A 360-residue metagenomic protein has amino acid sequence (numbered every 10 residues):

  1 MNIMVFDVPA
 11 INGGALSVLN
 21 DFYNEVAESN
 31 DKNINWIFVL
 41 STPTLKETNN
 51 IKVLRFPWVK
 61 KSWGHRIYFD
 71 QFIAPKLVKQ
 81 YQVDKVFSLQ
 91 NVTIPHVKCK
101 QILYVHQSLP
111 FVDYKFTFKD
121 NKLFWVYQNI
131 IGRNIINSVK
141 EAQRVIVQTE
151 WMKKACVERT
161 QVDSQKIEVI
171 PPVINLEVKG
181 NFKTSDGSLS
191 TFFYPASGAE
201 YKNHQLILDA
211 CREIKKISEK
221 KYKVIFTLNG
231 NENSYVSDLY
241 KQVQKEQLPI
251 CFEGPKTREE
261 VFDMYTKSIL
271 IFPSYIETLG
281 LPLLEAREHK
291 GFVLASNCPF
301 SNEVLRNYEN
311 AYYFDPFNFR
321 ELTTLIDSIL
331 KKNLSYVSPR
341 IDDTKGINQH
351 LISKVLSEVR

Functional and structural regions predicted by a protein language model:
M4, S185-K202, L208-C211, I225: Conserved donor-binding/catalytic core segment of Leloir-type glycosyltransferases
G13-N24, A199-K215: A conserved mid-protein helix/loop that constitutes part of the nucleotide-sugar donor-binding site
T42-P43, K223-S237, G254: Glycosyltransferase donor-sugar binding loop
K76, F124-V145: Membrane-proximal helix-turn-helix segments that form the acceptor-binding/catalytic region of lipid-linked
K140-E158, V162-K179: Donor nucleotide-sugar binding/catalytic pocket of nucleotide-sugar-dependent glycosyltransferases
S237-E259: Nucleotide-activated donor-binding/catalytic signature segment of Leloir-type glycosyltransferases, i.e., the conserved
Y275: Aromatic "clamp/platform" in nucleotide-sugar-dependent glycosyltransferases that forms part of the donor/acceptor
A311-R320, D327-N333: Conserved acidic donor-binding segment of nucleotide-sugar-dependent glycosyltransferases
